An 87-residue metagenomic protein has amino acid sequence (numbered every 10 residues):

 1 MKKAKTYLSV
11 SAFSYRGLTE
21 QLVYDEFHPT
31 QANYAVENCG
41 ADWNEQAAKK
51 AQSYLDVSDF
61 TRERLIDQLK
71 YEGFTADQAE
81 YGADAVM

Functional and structural regions predicted by a protein language model:
M1-M87: An alpha-helical, amphipathic repeat domain used for nucleic-acid recognition, typified by the mTERF helical solenoid
